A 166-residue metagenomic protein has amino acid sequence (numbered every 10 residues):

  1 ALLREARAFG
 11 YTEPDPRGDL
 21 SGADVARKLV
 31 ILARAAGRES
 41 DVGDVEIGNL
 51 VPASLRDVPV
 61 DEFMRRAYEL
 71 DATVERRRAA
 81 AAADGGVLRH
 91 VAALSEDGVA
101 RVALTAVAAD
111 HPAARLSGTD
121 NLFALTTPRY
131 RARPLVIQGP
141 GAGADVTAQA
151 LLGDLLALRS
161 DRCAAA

Functional and structural regions predicted by a protein language model:
A1-R115: Substrate-binding/catalytic subdomain of NAD(P)-dependent oxidoreductase enzymes
E5, G10-P14, D19, A93-A166: Catalytic, metal-anchored helix/loop core of enzyme active sites in primary metabolism
